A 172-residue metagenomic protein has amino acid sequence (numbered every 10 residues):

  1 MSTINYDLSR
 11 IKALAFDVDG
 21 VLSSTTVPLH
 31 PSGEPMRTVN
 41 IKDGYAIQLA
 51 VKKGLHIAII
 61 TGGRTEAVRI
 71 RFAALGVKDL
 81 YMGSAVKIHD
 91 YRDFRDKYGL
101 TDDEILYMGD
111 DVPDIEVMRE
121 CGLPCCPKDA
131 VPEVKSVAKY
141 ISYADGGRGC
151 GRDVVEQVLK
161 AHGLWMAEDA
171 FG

Functional and structural regions predicted by a protein language model:
M1-V18, L164-G172: Non-catalytic pre-domain segments flanking phosphatase-related domains
S9-T26, M118, G151: Asp-based phosphoryl-transfer active-site loop
R10-K12, L55, D103-E104: Short coil/turn segments at beta-strand junctions that form active-site/ligand-binding loops
A15, G54, G63, G76 (+1 more regions): Conserved functional loop/turn residues at catalytic and ligand-binding sites
V18, G62-G63, S84, K128-V131: Short secondary-structure boundary segments
L22-K53, G62: A positional/architectural concept
G33-N40, A74-L75, D79-Y81, I88-G172: Mg2+-dependent phosphoryl-transfer enzymes with acidic/Ser/Thr/Gly-rich catalytic loops
I47-R71, Y81-M82, M118: Substrate-recognition element of Asp-dependent hydrolases with the DxDx(T/V) motif
